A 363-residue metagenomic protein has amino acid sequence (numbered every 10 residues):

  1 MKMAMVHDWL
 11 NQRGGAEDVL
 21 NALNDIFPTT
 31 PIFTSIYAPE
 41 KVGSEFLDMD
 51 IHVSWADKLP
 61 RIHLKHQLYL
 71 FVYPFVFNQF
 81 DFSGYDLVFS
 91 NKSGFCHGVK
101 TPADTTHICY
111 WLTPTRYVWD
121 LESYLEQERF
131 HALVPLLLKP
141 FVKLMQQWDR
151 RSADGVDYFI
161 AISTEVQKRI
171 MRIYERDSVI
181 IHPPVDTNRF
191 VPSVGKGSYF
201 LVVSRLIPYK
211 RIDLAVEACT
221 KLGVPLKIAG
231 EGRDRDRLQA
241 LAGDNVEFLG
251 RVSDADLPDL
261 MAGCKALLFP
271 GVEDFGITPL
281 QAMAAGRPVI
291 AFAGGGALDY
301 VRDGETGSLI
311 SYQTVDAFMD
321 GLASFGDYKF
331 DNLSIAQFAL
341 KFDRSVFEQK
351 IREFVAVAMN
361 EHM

Functional and structural regions predicted by a protein language model:
I26-H97: Active-site donor-binding segments of glycosyltransferases and PAPS-dependent sulfotransferases
Q127-F159, Q167: Membrane-proximal helix-turn-helix segments that form the acceptor-binding/catalytic region of lipid-linked
V191-K210, L214-K227: Conserved donor-binding/catalytic core segment of Leloir-type glycosyltransferases
D236-P258: Nucleotide-activated donor-binding/catalytic signature segment of Leloir-type glycosyltransferases, i.e., the conserved
G250-R251, R302-G304, S308-V315, L322-K329: Conserved acidic donor-binding segment of nucleotide-sugar-dependent glycosyltransferases
A262-D274, R287: Acidic donor-binding loop of glycosyltransferase active sites
L268, P288-F292, V301: Short hydrophobic beta-strand element within catalytic cores of glycosyltransferases and related nucleotide-activated
Q313, G326-A358, M363: A charged, aromatic-enriched C-terminal amphipathic alpha-helix characteristic of glycosyltransferases across folds
